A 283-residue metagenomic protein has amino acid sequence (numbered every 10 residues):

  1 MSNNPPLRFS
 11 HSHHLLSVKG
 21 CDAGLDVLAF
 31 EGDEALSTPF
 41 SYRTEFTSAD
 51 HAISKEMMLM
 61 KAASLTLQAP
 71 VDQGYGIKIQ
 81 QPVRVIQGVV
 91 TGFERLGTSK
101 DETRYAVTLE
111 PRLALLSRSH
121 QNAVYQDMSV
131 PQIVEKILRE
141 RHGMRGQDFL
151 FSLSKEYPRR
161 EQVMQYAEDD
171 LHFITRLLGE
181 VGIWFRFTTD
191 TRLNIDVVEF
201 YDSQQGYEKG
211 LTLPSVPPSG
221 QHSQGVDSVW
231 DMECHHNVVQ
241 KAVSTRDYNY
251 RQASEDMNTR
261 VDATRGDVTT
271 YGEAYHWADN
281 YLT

Functional and structural regions predicted by a protein language model:
M1-T283: Amphipathic alpha-helical and helix-coil boundary elements used as assembly and membrane-proximal scaffolds
